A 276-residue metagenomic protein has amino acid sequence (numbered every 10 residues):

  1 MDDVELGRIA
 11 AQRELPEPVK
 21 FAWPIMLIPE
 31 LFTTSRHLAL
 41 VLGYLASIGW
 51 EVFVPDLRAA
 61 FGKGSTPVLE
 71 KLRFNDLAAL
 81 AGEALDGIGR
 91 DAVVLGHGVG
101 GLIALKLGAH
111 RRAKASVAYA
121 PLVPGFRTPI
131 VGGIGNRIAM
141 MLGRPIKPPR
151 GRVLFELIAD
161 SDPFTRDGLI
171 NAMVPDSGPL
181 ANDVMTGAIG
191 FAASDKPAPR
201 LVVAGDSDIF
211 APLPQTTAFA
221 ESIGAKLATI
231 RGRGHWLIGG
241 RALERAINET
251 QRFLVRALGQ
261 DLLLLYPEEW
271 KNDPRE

Functional and structural regions predicted by a protein language model:
E30-T33, D206: Active-site glycine-rich loops that stabilize anionic/oxyanionic intermediates across multiple enzyme folds
F32-L40, V52: Serine-hydrolase catalytic-loop signature spanning alpha/beta hydrolases and amidase-signature enzymes
L42-T66: Conserved alpha/beta-hydrolase
D76-A92: Conserved acidic catalytic loop of the alpha/beta-hydrolase fold
R112-G143, L180-G187: Flexible "cap/lid" loop of the alpha/beta hydrolase fold
K196, V202-A204: Short beta-strand/loop motif that positions the catalytic acidic residue of the alpha/beta-hydrolase fold
I209-A218: Conserved alpha/beta-hydrolase "acid-adjacent" motif
R231-E276: Catalytic active-site module of serine/aspartate enzymes centered on a nucleophile-bearing elbow/loop
